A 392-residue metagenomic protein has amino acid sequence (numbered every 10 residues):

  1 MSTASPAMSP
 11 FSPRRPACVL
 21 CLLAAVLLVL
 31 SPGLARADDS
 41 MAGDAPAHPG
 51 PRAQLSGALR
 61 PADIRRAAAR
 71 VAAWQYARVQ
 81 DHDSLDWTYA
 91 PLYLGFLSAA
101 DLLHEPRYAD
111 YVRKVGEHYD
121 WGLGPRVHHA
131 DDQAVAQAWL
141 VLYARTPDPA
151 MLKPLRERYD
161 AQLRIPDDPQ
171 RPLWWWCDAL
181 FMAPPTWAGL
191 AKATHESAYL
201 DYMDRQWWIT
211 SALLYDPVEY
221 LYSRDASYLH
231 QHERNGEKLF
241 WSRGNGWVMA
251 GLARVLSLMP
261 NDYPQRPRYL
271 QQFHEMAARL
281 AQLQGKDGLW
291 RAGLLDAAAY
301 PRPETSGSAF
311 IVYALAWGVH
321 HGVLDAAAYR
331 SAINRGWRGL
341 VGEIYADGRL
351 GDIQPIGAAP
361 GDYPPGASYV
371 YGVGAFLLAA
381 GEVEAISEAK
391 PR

Functional and structural regions predicted by a protein language model:
T3-L22: Bacterial N-terminal signal peptides that target proteins for export
V19-S31: Bacterial N-terminal signal peptides
P32-A42: Signal peptide processing junction and immediate N-terminal pro/mature segment of secreted/exported proteins
M41-A90, L97-H118, G122-A136, L142-E157 (+3 more regions): CBM-like carbohydrate-recognition segments
Q80, H104, D120-G124, P147 (+6 more regions): Helix-capping and short linker residues that terminate individual alpha-solenoid repeat units
L152-P184: Asp-box/WD-like beta-propeller blade repeats and closely related beta-sheet repeat scaffolds
C177-F181, A188-L294, Y300-V312, L324-P355 (+3 more regions): Extended ligand-binding clefts on enzyme/binding-domain cores
